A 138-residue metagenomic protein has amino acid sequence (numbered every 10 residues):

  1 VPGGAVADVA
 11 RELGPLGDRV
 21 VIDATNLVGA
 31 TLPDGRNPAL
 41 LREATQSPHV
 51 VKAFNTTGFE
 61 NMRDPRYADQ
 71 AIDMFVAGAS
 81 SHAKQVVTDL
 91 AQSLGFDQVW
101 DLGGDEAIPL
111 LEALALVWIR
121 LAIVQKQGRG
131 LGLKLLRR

Functional and structural regions predicted by a protein language model:
P2-A5, T56-T57, S80-H82: Short beta->alpha connector loops
G3-T31: Rossmann-fold NAD(P) dinucleotide-binding segment
A7, S47-K52, Q98-W100: Short, structured loop/turn "capping" segments at alpha-beta junctions
R11-D18, A44-Q46, A68-D69: Short, conserved loop/helix-junction motifs that constitute active-site signature segments in enzyme catalytic cores
R19-V21, N37-T56: Rossmann-fold dehydrogenase core element
G29-T31, A39-E43, D64-H82: Short beta-strand and adjoining strand-loop segment in the mid-core of the Rossmann-like NAD(P)-dependent dehydrogenase
G58-M62: Rossmann-like dinucleotide/flavin-binding elements
I72-R138: Active-site-lining helix/loop region of Rossmann-like oxidoreductase modules
